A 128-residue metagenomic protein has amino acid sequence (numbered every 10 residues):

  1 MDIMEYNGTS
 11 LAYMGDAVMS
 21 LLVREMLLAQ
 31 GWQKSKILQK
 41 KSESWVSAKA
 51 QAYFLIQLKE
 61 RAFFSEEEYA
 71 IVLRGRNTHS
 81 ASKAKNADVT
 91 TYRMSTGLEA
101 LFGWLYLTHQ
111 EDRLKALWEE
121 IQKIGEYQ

Functional and structural regions predicted by a protein language model:
M1-Q128: Double-stranded RNA-binding/processing signature
